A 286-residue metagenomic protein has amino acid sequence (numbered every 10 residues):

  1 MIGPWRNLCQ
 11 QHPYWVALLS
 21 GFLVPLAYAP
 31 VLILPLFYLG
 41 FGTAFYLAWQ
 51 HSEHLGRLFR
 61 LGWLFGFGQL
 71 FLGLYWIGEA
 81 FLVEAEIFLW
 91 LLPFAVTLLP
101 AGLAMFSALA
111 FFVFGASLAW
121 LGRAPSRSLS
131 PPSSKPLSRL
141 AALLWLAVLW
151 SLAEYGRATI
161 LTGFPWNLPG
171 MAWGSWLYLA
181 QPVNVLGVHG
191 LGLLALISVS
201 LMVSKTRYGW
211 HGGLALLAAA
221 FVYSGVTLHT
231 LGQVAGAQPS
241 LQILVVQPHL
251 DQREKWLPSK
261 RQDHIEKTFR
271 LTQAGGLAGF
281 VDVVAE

Functional and structural regions predicted by a protein language model:
I2-L231, I265-F269, Q273, V283: Membrane-embedded alpha-helical bundles of multi-pass enzymes that act on lipidic or dolichyl-linked glycan substrates
V226-E286: Soluble catalytic regions of membrane-associated enzymes that act on cell-envelope and secretory-pathway components
